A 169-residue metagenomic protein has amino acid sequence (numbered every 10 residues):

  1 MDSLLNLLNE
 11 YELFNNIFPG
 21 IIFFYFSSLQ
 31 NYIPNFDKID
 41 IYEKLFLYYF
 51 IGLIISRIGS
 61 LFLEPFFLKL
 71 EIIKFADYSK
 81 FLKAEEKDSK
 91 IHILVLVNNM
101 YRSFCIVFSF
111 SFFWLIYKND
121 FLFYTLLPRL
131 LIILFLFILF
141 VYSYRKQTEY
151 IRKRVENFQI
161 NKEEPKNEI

Functional and structural regions predicted by a protein language model:
M1-F75, L126-P128: N-terminal first transmembrane alpha-helix
M1-L8, Y144-I169: Cytosolic/matrix-facing juxtamembrane and C-terminal tails of multi-pass cellular membrane proteins
I22-F26, S109-F113, L131-I138: Hydrophobic core of alpha-helical transmembrane segments in multi-pass integral membrane proteins
I39-L47, Y101-C105, I132, L136: Alpha-helical transmembrane segments of integral membrane proteins, emphasizing hydrophobic/aromatic residues
I51-G59, V141-Q147, E163-P165: Juxtamembrane membrane-interface segments at transmembrane alpha-helix termini
L68-K87, N157-K162: Juxtamembrane inter-helical linkers in multi-pass membrane proteins
L82-Y117: Loop-to-transmembrane boundary segments
N119-Q159: Alpha-helical transmembrane segments and their immediate juxtamembrane interface regions
